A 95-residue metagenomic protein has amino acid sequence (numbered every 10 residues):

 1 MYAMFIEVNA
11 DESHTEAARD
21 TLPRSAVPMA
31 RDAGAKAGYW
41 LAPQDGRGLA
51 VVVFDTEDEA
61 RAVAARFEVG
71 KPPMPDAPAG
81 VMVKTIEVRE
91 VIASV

Functional and structural regions predicted by a protein language model:
M1-G48, D55-V69, D76-V95: Short S/T/G/P-rich N-terminal loop/turn motif that feeds into the first structured element of a domain
